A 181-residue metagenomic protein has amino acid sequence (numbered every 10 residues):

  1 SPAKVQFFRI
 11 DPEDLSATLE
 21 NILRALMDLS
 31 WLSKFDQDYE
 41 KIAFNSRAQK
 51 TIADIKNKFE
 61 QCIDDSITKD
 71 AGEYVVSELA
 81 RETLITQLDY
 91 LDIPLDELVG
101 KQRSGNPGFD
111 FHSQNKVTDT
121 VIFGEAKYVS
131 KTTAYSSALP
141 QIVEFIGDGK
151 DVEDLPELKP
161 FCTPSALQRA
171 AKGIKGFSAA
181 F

Functional and structural regions predicted by a protein language model:
S1-E78: Interdomain/boundary linker segments immediately adjacent to catalytic/signaling cores
T83-S104: A short acidic/basic microdomain associated with nuclease active sites
T86, V117, V129-T132: Short loop/turn segments at secondary-structure transitions that flank enzyme active sites
L88, V117-G124: Contiguous, function-dense segments enriched for cysteine-driven chemistry and partner/ligand-binding capacity
R103, H112-T118: Short, conserved, surface-exposed binding loops centered on an aromatic residue
P107-F109: Short beta-strand or tight-loop elements that sit immediately N-terminal to catalytic metal-binding acidic residues
F111-S113, I122-Y128: Conserved catalytic cores of phosphodiester-cleaving nucleases, focusing on short active-site segments
A126-F181: Catalytic cores of nucleic-acid endonucleases
